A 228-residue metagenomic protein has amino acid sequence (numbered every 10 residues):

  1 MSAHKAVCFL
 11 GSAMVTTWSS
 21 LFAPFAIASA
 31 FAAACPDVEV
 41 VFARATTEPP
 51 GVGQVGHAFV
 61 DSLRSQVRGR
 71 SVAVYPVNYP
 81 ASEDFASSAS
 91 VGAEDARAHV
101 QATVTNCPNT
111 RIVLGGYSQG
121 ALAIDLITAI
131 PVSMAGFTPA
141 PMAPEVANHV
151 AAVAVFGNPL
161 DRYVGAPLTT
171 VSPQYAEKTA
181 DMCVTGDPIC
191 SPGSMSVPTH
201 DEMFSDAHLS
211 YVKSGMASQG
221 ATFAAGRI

Functional and structural regions predicted by a protein language model:
M1-A32: Fungal secretory targeting signals
A3, A13, G53-Q54, F137 (+1 more regions): Secondary-structure junction/capping motif
L21, F85, M142: Generic anion/oxyanion-binding catalytic loop in active/binding sites
A23, F31-A34, R68, P144 (+1 more regions): Sterically constrained small-residue positions within well-ordered secondary structures of folded domains
F25-T47, F85, A151-Y163: Short, charged N-terminal helix-start/capping segments
A33-R111, T185-I228: Active-site catalytic motif of lipid deacylating hydrolases and related acyltransferases
E94-G115, Q119-A176, A180, I189: Serine-dependent carboxylesterase/thioesterase catalytic core of lipase-like alpha/beta-hydrolase/SGNH enzymes
